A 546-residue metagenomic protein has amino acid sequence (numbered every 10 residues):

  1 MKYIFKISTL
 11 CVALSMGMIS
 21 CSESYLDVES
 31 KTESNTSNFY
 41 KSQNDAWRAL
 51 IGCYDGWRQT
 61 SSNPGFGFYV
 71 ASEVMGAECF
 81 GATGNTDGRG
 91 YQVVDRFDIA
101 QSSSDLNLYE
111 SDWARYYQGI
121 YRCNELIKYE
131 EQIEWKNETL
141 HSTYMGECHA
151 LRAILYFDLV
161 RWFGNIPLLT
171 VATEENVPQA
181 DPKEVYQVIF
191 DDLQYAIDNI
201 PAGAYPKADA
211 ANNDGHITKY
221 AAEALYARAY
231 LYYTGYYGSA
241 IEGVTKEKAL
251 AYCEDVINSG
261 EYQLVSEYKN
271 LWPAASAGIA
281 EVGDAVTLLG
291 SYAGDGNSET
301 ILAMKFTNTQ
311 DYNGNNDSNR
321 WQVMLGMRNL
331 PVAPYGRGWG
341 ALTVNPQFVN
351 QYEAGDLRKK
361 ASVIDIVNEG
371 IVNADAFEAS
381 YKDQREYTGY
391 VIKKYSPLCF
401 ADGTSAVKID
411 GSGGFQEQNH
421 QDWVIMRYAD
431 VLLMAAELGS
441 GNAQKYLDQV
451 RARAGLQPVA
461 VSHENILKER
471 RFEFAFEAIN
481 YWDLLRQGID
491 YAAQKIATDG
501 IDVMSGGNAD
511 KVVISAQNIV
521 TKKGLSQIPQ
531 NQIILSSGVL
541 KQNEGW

Functional and structural regions predicted by a protein language model:
M1-K31: Bacterial Sec-dependent N-terminal signal peptides
C21-S22, Y116-Y117, V188-F190, N213-D214 (+5 more regions): Long, intrinsically disordered, low-complexity segments
S22-R89, Q194-Y195, H216-A379: An aromatic- and glycine-enriched ligand-binding surface/loop that stacks and positions planar moieties
N35, S42-I51, D55-S61, N85-F163 (+6 more regions): Conserved, well-structured interaction surfaces
Y91-A100, D105, Q347-M426: Flexible, polar/acidic helix-loop-strand segments at domain edges
V160-R161, P167, A204, Y232-I241 (+1 more regions): Short coil/turn linking the two alpha-helices of tandem helical-hairpin repeats
